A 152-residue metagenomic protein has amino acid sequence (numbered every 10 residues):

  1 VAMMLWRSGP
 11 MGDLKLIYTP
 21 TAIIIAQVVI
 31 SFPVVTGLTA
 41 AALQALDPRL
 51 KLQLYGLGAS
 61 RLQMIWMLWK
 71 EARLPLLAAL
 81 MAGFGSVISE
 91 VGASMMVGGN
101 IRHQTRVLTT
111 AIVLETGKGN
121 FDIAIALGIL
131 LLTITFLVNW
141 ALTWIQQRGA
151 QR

Functional and structural regions predicted by a protein language model:
V1-V28, G98-I101: Membrane-interfacial helix termini and adjacent extracytoplasmic/periplasmic loops of multi-pass transporters
M3, L76-L114: Non-cytoplasmic
L5-D13, L46-D47, S89, I101 (+2 more regions): Membrane-interfacial segments
G9-L16, L68-E71, G117: Helix-boundary and loop/linker segments of multi-pass membrane transporters
M11, M96-I145: Interhelical loop and adjacent transmembrane-helix boundary motif in polytopic membrane transport permeases
L16-A40, K70-P75, A82-S89, T135: Faces of alpha-helical transmembrane segments in polytopic inner-membrane proteins
I17-T21, K51, L62, R73 (+2 more regions): Residues that define the loop-to-transmembrane-helix transition and helix capping in multi-pass membrane transporters
P33, G37-K51, Y55-G58, L62 (+2 more regions): C-terminal transmembrane helix and the adjacent membrane-cytosol boundary/short C-terminal tail of inner/organellar
